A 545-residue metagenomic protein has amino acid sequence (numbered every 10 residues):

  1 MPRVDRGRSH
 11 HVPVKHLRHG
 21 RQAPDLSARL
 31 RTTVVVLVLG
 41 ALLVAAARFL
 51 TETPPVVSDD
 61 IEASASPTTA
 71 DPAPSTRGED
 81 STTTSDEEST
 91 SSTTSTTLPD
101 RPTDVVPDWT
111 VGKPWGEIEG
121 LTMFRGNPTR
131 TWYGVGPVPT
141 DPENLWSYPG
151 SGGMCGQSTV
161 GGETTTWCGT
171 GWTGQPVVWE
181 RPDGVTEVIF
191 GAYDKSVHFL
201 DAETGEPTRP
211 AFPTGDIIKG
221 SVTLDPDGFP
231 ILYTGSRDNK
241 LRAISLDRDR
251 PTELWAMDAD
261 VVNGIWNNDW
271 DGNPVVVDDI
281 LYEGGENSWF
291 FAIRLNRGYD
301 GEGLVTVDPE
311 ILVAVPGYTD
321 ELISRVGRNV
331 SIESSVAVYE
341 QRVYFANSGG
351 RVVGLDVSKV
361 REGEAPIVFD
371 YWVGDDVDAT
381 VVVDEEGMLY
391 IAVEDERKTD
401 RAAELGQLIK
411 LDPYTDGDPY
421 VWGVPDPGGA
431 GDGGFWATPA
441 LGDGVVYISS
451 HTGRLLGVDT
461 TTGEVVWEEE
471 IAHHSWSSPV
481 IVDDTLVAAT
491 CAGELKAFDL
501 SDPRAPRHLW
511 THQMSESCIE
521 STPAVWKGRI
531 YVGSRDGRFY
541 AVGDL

Functional and structural regions predicted by a protein language model:
M1-A28: Terminal targeting segments of Actinobacterial cell-envelope proteins
R3, H11-P13, T33-V34, P55-V56 (+2 more regions): Detector for intrinsically disordered, low-structure N-terminal pre-sequences
V4, K15, V56-V57, T69 (+5 more regions): Intrinsically disordered, low-complexity segments enriched in proline/serine/threonine
R29-F49: Secretory targeting and sorting signals
L42-S66, T76: C-terminal region of N-terminal signal peptides and the immediate post-cleavage residues of exported proteins
S64-T97: Extracellular mucin-like PTS domains
S95-G116, F124, T131-W172, V177-D271 (+1 more regions): Extracytoplasmic/lumenal domain signature
L121: Short glycine/Trp-rich loop-beta-loop segment that forms part of the substrate-binding cleft
